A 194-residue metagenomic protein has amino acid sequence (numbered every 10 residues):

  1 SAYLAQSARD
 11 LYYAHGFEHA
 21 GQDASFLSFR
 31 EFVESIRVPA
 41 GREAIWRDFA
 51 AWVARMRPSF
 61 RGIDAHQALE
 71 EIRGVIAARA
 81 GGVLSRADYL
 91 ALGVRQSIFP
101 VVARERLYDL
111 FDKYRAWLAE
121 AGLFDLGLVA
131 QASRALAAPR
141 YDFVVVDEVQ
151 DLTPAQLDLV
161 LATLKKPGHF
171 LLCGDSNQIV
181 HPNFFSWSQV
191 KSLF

Functional and structural regions predicted by a protein language model:
A2-G41, A103, D109-L123, L136-V146 (+1 more regions): Conserved helicase motor core of SF1/SF2 NTP-dependent helicases
Q22, R42-L123: Coupling/switch/interface segments within P-loop NTPase motor domains and analogous charged loops in nucleic-acid
A130-R134: Short, conserved alpha-helix that lines the donor NDP-sugar binding/gating region of sugar-transfer enzymes
